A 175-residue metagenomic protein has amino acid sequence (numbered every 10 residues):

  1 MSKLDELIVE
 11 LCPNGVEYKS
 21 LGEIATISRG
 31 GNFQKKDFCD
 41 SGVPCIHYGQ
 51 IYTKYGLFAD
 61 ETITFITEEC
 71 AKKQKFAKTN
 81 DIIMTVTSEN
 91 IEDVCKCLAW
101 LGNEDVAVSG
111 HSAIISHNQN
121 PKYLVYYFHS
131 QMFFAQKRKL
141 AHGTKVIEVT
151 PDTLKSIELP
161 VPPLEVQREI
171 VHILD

Functional and structural regions predicted by a protein language model:
M1-K3, L7-N14, I82, I173: Non-catalytic interaction/targeting regions
L4-D5, N32-F33, T53-G56, I91-E92 (+4 more regions): Short loop/beta submotifs within extracellular cysteine-rich repeat domains
L7-G31, L164, R168: Non-catalytic DNA-recognition/assembly elements of restriction-modification systems
E10-C12, N32-F33, C70-A71, L101 (+1 more regions): Short, solvent-exposed loop/turn positions at domain surfaces that link secondary-structure elements or cap domain
N14, D105-S112, Q119, H142-E165: A short glycine-rich beta-alpha junction/loop motif
V16-I24, V43, A77, D81-I83 (+3 more regions): Short, structured motif recognition centered on aromatic/hydrophobic residues
G22-K35, G49-T79: Sequence-specific dsDNA recognition surfaces
H47, E69-Q131, T150: A short beta-sheet element
